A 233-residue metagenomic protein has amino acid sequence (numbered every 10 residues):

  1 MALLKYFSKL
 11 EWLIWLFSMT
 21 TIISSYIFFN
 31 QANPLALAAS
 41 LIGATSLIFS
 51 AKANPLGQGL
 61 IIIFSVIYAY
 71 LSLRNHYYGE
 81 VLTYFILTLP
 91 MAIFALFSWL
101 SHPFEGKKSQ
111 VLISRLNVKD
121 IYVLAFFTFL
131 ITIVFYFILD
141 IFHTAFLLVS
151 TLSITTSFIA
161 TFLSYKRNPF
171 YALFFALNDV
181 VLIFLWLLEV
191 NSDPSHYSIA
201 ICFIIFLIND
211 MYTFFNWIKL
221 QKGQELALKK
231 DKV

Functional and structural regions predicted by a protein language model:
M1-L16, L116-V123: N-terminal membrane topogenic signal
K9-I23, A39, F126-L130: Alpha-helical transmembrane segments
L13, Q31-A39, P55-L60, G79-T83 (+3 more regions): Short, aromatic-rich membrane-interface segments at the entry and exit of alpha-helical transmembrane domains
I22-P34, A51-A53, L73-R74: Short, hydrophobic transmembrane alpha-helix segments
S50-S98: Hydrophobic/aromatic-rich structural module bridging two neighboring secondary-structure elements via a short loop
T83-W99, S114-L139, A160: Alpha-helical transmembrane segments of multi-pass integral membrane proteins
L130-T144, T151-F170: Alpha-helical transmembrane segments in multipass membrane proteins, preferentially the mid-helix core
F162-V233: C-terminal transmembrane-bundle signature of multipass membrane proteins, characterized by strong activation on
